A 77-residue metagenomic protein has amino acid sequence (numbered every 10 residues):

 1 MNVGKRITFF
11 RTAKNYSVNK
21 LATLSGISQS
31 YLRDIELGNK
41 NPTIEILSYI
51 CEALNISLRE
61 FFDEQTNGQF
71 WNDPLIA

Functional and structural regions predicted by a protein language model:
M1-A13: A short, Lys/Arg-rich alpha-helix, primarily the initiator
T8, N19, S48: Residues within the helices of the helix-turn-helix
T12, G26, L37-N39, T66: Residue-level detection of the helix-turn-helix DNA-binding "recognition helix"
T12, T23, E52: Alpha-helical residues within the helix-turn-helix
N15-D34: Short alpha-helical DNA-recognition segment
E45-E60: DNA major-groove recognition helix of helix-turn-helix/homeodomain DNA-binding modules
F62-A77: Short, charged recognition helix plus adjacent turn of helix-turn-helix-like nucleic-acid-binding domains
